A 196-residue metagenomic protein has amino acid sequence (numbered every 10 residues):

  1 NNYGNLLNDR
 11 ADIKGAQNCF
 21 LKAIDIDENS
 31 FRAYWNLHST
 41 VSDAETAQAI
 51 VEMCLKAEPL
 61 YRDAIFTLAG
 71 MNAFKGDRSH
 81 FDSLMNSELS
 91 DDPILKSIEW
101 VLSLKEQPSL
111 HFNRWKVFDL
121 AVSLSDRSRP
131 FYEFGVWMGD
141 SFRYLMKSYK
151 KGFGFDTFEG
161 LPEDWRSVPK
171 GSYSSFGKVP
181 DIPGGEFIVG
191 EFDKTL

Functional and structural regions predicted by a protein language model:
N1-D9, F31-S39, F66-T67: Conserved alpha-helical positions within TPR/SEL1-like repeat arrays
R10, V41-A44, K75: Structural motif corresponding to the intra-repeat A-B loop/turn of tetratricopeptide repeats
S30, L60-Y61: Residue-level recognition of tetratricopeptide repeat
A73-P130: Class I SAM-dependent methyltransferase Rossmann-like catalytic core, especially the SAM/SAH-binding loop
R127-L196: S-adenosylmethionine/decaboxylated-SAM
